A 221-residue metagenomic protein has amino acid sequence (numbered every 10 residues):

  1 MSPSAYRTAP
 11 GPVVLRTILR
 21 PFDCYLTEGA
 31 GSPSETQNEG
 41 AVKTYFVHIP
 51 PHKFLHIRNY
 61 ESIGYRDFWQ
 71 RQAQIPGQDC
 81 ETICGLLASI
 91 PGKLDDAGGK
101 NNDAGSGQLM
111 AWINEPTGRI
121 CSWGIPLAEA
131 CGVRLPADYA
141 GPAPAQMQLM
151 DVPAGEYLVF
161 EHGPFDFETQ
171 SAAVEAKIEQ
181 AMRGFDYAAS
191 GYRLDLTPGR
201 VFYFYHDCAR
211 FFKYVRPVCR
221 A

Functional and structural regions predicted by a protein language model:
M1-S4: Basic/polar phosphate-binding segments, predominantly the helix-turn-helix DNA-binding elements of transcriptional
T8-A221: A solvent-exposed interaction/effector surface
